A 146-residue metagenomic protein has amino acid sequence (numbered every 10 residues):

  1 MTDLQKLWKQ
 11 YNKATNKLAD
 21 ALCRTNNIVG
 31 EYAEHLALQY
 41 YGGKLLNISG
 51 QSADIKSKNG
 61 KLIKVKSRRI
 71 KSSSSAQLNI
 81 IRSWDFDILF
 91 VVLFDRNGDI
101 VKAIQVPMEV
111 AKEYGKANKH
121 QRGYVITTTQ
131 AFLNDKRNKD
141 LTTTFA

Functional and structural regions predicted by a protein language model:
M1-A146: Nucleic-acid endonuclease domains
